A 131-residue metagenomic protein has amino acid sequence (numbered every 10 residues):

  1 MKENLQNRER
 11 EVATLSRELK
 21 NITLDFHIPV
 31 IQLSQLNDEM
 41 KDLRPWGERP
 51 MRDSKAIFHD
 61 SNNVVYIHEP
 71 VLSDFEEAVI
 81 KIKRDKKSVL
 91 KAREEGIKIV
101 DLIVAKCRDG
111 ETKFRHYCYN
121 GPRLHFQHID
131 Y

Functional and structural regions predicted by a protein language model:
N4-Q6, R10, T14-F26, D38-Y131: C-terminal regions of RecA-like/P-loop NTPase motor modules
H27-Q35: Structural recognition of the conserved hydrophobic beta-strand(s) that form the central parallel beta-sheet of P-loop
